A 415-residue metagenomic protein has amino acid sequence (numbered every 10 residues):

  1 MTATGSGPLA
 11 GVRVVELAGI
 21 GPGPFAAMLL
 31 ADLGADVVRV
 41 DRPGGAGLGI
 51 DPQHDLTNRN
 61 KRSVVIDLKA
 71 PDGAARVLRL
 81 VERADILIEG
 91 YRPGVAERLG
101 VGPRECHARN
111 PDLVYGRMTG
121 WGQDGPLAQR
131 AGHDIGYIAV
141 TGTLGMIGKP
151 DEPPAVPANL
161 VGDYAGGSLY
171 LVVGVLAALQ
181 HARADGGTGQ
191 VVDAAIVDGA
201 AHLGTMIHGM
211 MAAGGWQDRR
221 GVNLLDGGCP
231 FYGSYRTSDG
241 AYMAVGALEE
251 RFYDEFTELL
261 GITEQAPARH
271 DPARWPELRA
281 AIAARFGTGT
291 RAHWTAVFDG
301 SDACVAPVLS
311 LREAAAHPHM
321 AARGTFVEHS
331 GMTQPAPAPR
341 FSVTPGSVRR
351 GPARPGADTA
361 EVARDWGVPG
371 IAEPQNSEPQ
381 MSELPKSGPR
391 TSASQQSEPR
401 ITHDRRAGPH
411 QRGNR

Functional and structural regions predicted by a protein language model:
M1-D185, A353-R354, D358-Q375, I401-R415: N-terminal helix-loop segment corresponding to the beta1-alpha1 unit of nucleotide/adenylate-binding folds
V37, D299-E313, P369-I371: Short, well-structured beta-strand/strand-turn elements
G47-Q53, L311-A357: Active-site-adjacent capping/gating segments
W121-G122, I196-A201, D239-A241, A247-F252 (+1 more regions): Glycine-rich beta-alpha junction loops
Q123, E152-V161, R183-A200, R220-G227 (+1 more regions): Conserved Rossmann-fold dehydrogenase catalytic segment
T141, G167-Q190, H202, M206-G214 (+1 more regions): Oxidoreductase and adenylate-handling cofactor-binding alpha/beta cores
D226, F231-S301, V305: Aromatic-enriched alpha-helical interface/lid elements that frame and gate functional surfaces
